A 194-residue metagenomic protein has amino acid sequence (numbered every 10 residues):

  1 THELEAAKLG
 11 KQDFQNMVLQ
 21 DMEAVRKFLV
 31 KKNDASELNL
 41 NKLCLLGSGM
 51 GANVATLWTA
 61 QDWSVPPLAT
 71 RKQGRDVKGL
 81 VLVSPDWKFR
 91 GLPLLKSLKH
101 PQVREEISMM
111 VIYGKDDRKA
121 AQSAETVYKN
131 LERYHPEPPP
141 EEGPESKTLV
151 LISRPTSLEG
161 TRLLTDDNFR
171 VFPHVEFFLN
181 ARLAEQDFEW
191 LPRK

Functional and structural regions predicted by a protein language model:
T1-S36: Alpha/beta-hydrolase active-site loop
K11, Q15-M22, S48, A52 (+2 more regions): Solvent-exposed, acidic/flexible segments
M17-A24, F28, V54-L57, D76 (+3 more regions): Extracytoplasmic/secreted proteins, especially bacterial periplasmic and envelope-associated proteins
V25-A35, W58-D62, H100-P101, T126-Y134 (+1 more regions): Structured segments of extracytoplasmic/periplasmic soluble domains in secreted or envelope-associated proteins
F28-R104: Primarily recognizes the serine-hydrolase "nucleophile elbow" in alpha/beta-hydrolase and SGNH/GDSL folds
L45, I112, V171, V175: Short glycine/serine/threonine-biased micro-segments
A69-E145: The feature captures the conserved acid-bearing segment of alpha/beta-hydrolase catalytic domains
P136-K194: C-terminal catalytic histidine-bearing segment of alpha/beta-hydrolase fold enzymes
